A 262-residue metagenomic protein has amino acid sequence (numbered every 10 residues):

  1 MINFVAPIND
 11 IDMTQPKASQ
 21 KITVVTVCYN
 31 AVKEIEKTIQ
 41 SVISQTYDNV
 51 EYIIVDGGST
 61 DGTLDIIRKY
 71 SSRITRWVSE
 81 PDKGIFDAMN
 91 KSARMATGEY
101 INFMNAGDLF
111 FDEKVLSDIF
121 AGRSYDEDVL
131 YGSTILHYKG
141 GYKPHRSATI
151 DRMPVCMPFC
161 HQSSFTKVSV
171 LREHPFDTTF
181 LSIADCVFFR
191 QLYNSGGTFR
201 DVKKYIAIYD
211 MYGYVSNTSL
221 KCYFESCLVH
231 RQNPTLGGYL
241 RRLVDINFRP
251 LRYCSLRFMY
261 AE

Functional and structural regions predicted by a protein language model:
M1-T218: Nucleotide-sugar donor-binding/catalytic module of glycosyltransferases that assemble extracellular/cell-envelope
K91, F258-M259: Short, surface-exposed amphipathic charged segments that create phosphate/polyanion-binding patches used for binding
Y205, N217-R242: Catalytic core of nucleotide-sugar-dependent glycosyltransferases
N233-R257: A transmembrane-helix-recognition feature enriched in membrane-embedded lipid enzymes and envelope glyco-/phospholipid
